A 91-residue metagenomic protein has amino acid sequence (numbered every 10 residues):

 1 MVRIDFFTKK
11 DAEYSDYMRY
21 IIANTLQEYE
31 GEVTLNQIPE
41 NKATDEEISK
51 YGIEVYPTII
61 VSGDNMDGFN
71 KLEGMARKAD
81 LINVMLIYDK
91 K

Functional and structural regions predicted by a protein language model:
M1-Y29: Local sequence-structure signature of Cys/Sec-based thiol-disulfide redox active-site neighborhoods
F7-K10, E30-D45: Thiol-based oxidoreductase modules, predominantly thioredoxin-like and allied folds used for disulfide exchange
E13, A43, A79: Short alpha-helical
Y17-R19, K50, D80: Chalcogenol-based redox active-site neighborhoods
Q27-G31, K50, K90: Secondary-structure boundary motif
S49-V61: Structural micro-motif
I60-K91: Non-catalytic, surface beta->alpha helical segment in thiol-disulfide oxidoreductase systems
